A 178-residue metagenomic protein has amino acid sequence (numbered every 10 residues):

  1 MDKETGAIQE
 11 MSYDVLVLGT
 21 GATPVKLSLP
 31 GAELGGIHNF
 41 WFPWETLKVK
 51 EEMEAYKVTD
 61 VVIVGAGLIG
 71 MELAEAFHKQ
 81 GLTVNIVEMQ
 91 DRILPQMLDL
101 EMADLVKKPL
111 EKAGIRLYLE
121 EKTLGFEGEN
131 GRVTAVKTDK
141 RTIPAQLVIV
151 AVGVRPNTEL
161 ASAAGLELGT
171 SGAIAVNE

Functional and structural regions predicted by a protein language model:
M1-G19, G125-R132: Feature captures the FAD/FMN-dependent oxidoreductase FAD-binding
M1-G6, L29-G31, K137-K140: Short acidic, glycine-rich loop/turn motifs
M11-G21, V84, I143-G153: Short hydrophobic core segments
S12, N85, Y118, K137 (+1 more regions): Conserved beta-strand segments that form the floor/walls of ligand-binding pockets within enzyme and binding domains
V15-Q80, R116, V176: Glycine-rich dinucleotide-binding loop and its adjacent helix/turn
K26-L29, L73-A74, Q96, G128 (+1 more regions): Short glycine-/acidic-enriched loop or helix-start segments at secondary-structure transitions that form or flank
E33-K57, N130-A135, D139-E178: FAD-site-proximal beta/loop scaffold in flavoenzymes
H38, D60-V61, I69-E127: Rossmann-like dinucleotide-binding cores of NAD(P)H-dependent redox enzymes
